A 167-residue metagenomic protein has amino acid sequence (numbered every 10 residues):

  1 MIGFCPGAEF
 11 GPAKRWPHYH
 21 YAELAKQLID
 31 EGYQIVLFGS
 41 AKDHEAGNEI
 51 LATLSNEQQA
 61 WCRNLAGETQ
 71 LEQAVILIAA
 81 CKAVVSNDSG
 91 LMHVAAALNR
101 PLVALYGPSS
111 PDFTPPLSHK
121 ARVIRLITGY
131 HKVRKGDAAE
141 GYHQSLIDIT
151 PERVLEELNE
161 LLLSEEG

Functional and structural regions predicted by a protein language model:
M1-G11: Conserved donor-binding/catalytic core segment of Leloir-type glycosyltransferases
A8-E9, K42, S109-S110: Short, glycine/serine-rich, charged loops/turns that create anion-binding and catalytic segments at active sites
P12-W16: Glycine/threonine-rich flexible loop motifs
H18-G107: Donor-binding and catalytic core of enzymes assembling or modifying cell-surface/extracellular glycoconjugates
V94, D112-T114, H131-R134: Short active-site-adjacent structural elements
L98-L126: Gly/Pro- and small hydrophobic-enriched strand-loop and loop-to-helix capping segments that sit at the rims
S118-G167: Leloir-type glycosyltransferase catalytic cores
